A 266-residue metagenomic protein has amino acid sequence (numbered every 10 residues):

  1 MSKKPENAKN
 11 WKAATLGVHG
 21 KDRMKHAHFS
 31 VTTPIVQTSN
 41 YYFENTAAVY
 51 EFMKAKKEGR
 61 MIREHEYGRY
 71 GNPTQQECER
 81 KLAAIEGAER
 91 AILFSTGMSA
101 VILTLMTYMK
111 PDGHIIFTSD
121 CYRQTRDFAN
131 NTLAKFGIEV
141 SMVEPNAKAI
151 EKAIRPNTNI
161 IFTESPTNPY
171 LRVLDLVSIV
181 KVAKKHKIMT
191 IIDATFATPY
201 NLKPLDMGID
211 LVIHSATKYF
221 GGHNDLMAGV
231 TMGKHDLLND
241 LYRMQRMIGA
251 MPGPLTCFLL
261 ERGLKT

Functional and structural regions predicted by a protein language model:
M1-I62: N-terminal glycine-rich, Lys/His-bearing helix-loop that initiates the first secondary-structure elements of many
K4-A8, G17-H19, R23, R90-T266: Conserved PLP-enzyme active-site core in the AAT-like
S30-V31, G87, F136: Short, basic and Ser/Thr-rich N-terminal targeting/leader segments
Y42, G87, K234: Residue-level marker of positions within ordered structural domains that often coincide with functionally constrained
N45-S99, Q124-N131: Conserved N-terminal alpha-helix of the aminotransferase class I/II PLP-enzyme fold
